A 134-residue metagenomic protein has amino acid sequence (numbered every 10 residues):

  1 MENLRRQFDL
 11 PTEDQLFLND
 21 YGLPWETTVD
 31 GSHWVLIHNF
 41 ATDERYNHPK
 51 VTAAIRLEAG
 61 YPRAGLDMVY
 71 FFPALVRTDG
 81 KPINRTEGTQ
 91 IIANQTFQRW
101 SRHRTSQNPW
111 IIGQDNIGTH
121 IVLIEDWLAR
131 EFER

Functional and structural regions predicted by a protein language model:
E2-N3, G65-R134: Domain-scale recognition of soluble eukaryotic interaction modules
E2-P49: Strand-helix-loop interaction patch of compact alpha/beta domains
D14-L18, G22-W25, L57, I124-E131: Hydrophobic, Leu/Ile/Phe/Ala-enriched alpha-helical segments that form helix-helix packing faces
A41-T42, G60, L75: Short, solvent-exposed loop/turn segments at secondary-structure junctions
E44, A59, Q98: Flexible, active-site-adjacent loop/turn segments at secondary-structure boundaries
N47, P62-L66: Short, solvent-exposed secondary-structure capping/transition elements
A54-P62: Proline-anchored loop/turn motifs at beta-strand termini and strand-loop-strand connectors
